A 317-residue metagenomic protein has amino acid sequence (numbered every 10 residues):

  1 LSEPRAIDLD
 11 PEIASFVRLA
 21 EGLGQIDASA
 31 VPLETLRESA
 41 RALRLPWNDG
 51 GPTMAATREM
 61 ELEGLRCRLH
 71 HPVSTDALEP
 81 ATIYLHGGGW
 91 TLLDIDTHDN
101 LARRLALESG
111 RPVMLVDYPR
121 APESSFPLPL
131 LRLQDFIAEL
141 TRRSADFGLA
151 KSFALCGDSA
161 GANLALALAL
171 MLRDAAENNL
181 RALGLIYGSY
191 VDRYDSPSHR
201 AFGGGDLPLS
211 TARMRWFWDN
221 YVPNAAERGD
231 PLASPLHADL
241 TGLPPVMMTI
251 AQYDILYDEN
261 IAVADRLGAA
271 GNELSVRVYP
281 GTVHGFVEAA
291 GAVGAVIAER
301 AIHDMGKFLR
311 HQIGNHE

Functional and structural regions predicted by a protein language model:
L1-P72, V296, G314-E317: A glycine/proline-hinged amphipathic helix-loop "lid/cap" segment that gates access to hydrophobic ligand pockets
L78-G88: Short beta-strand element of the alpha/beta-hydrolase
D96-L115: Short amphipathic alpha-helix adjacent to the substrate-entry channel of hydrolases
S124-S144, M305: Alpha/beta-hydrolase active-site loop
D146-S159: Alpha/beta-hydrolase fold nucleophile elbow
L170-A226: Hydrolase active-site cap/lid region
M248-I250: Short beta-strand/loop motif that positions the catalytic acidic residue of the alpha/beta-hydrolase fold
G291-E317: Catalytic active-site module of serine/aspartate enzymes centered on a nucleophile-bearing elbow/loop
